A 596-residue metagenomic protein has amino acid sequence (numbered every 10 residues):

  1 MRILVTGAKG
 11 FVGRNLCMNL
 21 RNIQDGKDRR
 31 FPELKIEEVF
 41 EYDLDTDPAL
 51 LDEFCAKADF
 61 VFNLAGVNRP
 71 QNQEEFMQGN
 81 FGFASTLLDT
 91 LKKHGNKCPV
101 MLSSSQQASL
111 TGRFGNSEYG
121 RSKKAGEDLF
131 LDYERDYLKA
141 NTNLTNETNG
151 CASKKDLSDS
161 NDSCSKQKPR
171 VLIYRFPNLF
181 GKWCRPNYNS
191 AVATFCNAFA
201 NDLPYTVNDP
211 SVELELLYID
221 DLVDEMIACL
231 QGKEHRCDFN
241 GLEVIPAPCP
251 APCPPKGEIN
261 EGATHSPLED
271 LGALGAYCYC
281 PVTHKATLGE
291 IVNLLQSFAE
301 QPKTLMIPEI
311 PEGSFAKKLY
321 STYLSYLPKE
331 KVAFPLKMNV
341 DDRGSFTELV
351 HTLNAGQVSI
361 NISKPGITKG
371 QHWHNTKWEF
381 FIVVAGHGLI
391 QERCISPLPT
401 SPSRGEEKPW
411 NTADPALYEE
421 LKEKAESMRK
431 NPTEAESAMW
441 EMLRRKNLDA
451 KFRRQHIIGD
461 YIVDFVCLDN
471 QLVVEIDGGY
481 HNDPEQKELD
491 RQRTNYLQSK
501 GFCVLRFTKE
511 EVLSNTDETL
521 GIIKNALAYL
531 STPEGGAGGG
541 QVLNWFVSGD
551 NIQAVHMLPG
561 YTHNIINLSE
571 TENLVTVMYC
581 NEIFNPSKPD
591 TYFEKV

Functional and structural regions predicted by a protein language model:
M1-G26: N-terminal Rossmann NAD(P)H-binding glycine-rich loop of SDR-like oxidoreductase domains
D45-T86, T90-K93, Q106-F114: NAD(P)H-binding glycine-rich loop region in Rossmannoid oxidoreductase-like domains and their noncatalytic homologs
S85-F130, E134-L144, C164-Q167, L172: Conserved Rossmann-fold NAD(P)-dependent oxidoreductase catalytic core, especially the SDR/UDP-sugar
D128-N141, K166-I173, P177-E215, I219-G232: NAD(P)-dependent short-chain dehydrogenase/reductase
A228-I245, D270-M338: Mid/C-terminal beta-alpha module of Rossmann-like enzyme folds, strongest in SDR-family dehydrogenases/epimerases
V332-Q371, K377: A short glycine-rich, His/Asp/Glu-containing loop-to-beta-strand
T376-C394, A528: Glycine- and acidic-residue-biased ligand/ion/polar-headgroup-sensing regions
E407-L530: Nucleic-acid endo/exonuclease domains
